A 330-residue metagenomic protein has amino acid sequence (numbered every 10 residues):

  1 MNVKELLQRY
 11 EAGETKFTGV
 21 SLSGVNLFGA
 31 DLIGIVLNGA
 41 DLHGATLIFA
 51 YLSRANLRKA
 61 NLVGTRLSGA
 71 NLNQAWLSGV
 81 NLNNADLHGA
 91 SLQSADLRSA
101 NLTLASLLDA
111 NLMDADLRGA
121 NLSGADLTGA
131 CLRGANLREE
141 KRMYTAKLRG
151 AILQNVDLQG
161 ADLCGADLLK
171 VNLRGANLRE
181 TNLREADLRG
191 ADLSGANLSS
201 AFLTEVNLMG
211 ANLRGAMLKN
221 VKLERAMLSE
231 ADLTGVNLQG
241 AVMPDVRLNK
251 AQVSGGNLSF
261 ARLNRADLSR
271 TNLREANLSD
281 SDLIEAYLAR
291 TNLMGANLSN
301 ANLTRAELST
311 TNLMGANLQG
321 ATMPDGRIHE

Functional and structural regions predicted by a protein language model:
N2-E330: Tandem repeat scaffolds
